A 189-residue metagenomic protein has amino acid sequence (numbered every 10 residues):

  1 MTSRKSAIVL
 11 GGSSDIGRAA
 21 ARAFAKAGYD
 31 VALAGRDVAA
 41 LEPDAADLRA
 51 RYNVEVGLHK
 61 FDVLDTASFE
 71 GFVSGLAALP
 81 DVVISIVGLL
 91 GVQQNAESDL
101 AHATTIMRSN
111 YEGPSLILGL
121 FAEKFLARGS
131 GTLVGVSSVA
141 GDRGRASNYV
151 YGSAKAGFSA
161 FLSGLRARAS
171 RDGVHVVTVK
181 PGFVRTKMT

Functional and structural regions predicted by a protein language model:
S13-D15: Conserved glycine-rich cofactor-binding loop
Y29-P43: Conserved glycine-rich Rossmann-like NAD(P)H-binding loop of the short-chain dehydrogenase/reductase
G88-T104, S147: Conserved mid-core segment of classical short-chain dehydrogenase/reductases
L118, A154: Active-site helix of classical SDR
S138: Residue(s) in the substrate-gating loop at a strand-loop-helix junction that position the organic substrate next
R143, G164-H175: Active-site-adjacent segment of SDR/Rossmann-fold oxidoreductases
R143-Y149: Active-site loop immediately N-terminal to the catalytic Tyr-X3-Lys motif of short-chain dehydrogenase/reductase
